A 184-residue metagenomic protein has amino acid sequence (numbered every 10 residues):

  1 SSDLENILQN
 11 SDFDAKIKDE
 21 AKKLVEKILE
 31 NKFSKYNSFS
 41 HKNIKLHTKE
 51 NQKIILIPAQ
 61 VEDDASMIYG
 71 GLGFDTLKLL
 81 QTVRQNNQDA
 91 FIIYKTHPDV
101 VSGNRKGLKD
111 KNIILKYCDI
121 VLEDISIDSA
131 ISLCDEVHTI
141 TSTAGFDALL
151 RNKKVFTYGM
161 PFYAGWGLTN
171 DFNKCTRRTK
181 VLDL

Functional and structural regions predicted by a protein language model:
S2-L184: Catalytic-core helical/loop segments in enzymes performing group transfer/polymerization on anionic/lipid-linked
